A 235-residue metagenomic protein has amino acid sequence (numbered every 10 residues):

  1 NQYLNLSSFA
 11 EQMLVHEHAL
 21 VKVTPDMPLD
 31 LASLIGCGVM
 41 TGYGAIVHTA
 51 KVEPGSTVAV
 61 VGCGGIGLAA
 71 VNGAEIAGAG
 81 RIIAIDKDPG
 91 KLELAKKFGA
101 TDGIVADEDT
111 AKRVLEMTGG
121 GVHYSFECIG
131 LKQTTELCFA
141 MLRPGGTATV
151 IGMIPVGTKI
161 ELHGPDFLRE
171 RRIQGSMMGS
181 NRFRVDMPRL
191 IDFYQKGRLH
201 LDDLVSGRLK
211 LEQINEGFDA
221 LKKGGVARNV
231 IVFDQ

Functional and structural regions predicted by a protein language model:
N1-H18: Cysteine-cluster motifs in flexible loop/terminal segments that predominantly coordinate metals
E11, H18-A19, T24-E108, K112-R113: Mid-domain Rossmann-like dinucleotide-binding core that forms the NAD(H)/NADP(H) cofactor-binding site
H16, I129, I151-P155, M177-S180 (+1 more regions): Short strand-turn motif at the edge of the Rossmann-like AdoMet-binding core
A50-E53, K87-R172, Q235: Glycine-rich cofactor phosphate-binding loops and adjacent beta1-alpha1 units of small-molecule cofactor enzyme domains
A59, I83, T147-T149, Q174 (+1 more regions): Structural detector of well-ordered beta-strand residues that form the stable sheet scaffold of enzyme domains
E136-A140, P144, R184-Q235: C-terminal hydrophobic helical "lid"/dimerization subdomain of Rossmann-like NAD(P)H-dependent oxidoreductases
G146-T149, E161-D203: Rossmann-fold dehydrogenase core element
